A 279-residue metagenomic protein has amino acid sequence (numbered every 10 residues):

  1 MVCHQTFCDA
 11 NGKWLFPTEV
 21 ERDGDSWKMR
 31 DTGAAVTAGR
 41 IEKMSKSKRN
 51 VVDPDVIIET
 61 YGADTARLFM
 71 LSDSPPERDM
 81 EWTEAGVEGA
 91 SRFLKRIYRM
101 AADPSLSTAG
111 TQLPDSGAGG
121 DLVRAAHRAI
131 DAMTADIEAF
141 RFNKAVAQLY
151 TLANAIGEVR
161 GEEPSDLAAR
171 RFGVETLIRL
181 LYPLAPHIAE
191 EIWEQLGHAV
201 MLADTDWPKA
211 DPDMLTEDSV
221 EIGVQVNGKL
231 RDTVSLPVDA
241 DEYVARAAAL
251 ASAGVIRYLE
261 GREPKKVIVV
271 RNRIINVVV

Functional and structural regions predicted by a protein language model:
M1, I41, R99-A102: N-terminal, positively charged nucleic-acid-binding surface of large information/translation enzymes
M1-T6, Y182: Short, conserved secondary-structure transition motifs
F7-A63, E77-E88, D213-T216, S235-D239: Conserved phosphate-binding loops in nucleotide/dinucleotide-binding enzymes
A38-E42, M70, E175-T176, E194-H198 (+2 more regions): N-terminal start-of-chain detector that recognizes signal peptides and the immediate post-cleavage beginning
R40, R49-V51, L184-H187, A203-D206 (+2 more regions): Short amphipathic alpha-helical surface micro-motifs
P54-S235, I268-I274: Helix-rich, typically C-terminal accessory recognition domains appended to large enzymatic cores
I222-V279: NTP/phosphate- and nucleic-acid-binding module
